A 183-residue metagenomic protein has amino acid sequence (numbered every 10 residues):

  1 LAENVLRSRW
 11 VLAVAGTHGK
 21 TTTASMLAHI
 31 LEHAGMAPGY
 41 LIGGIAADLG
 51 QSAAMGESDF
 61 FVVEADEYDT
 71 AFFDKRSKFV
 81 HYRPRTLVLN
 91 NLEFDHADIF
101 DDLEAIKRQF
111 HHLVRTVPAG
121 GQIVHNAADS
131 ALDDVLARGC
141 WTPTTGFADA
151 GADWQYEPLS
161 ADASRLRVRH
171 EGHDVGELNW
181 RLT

Functional and structural regions predicted by a protein language model:
L1-A127, A131-T142: Phosphate-binding loop of NTP-binding sites
F94, F100-R108, G121-Q122, A137-T183: Adenine nucleotide phosphate-binding catalytic loops in nucleotide-utilizing enzymes
